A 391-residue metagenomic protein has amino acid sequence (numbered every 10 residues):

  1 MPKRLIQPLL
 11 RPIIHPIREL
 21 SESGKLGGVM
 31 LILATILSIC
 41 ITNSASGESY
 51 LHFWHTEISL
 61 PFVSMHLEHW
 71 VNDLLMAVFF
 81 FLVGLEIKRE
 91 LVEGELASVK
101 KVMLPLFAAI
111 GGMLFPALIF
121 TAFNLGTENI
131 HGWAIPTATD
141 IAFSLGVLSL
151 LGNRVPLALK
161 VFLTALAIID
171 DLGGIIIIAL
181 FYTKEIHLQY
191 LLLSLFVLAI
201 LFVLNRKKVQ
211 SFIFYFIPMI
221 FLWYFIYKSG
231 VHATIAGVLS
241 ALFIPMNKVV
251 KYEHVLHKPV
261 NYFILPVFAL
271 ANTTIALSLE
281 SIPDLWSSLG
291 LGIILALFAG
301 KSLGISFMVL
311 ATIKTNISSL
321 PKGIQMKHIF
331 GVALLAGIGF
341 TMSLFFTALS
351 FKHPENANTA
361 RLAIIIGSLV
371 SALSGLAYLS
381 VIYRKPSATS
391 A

Functional and structural regions predicted by a protein language model:
P2-S23, C40, I177, N205 (+6 more regions): Predominantly late transmembrane helices and immediately cytosolic-facing juxtamembrane segments
I14-R18, L82-A97, L145-P156, A199-Q210 (+3 more regions): C-terminal ends of transmembrane helices
M30-N43, F79-L85, F115-A117, V197-V203 (+4 more regions): Hydrophobic core segments of alpha-helical transmembrane domains in multi-pass membrane transport and ion-translocation
I41-F53, L82-A97, F115-A134: Transmembrane alpha-helix boundary signature
H69-F80, E128-A142, T183-F196, V231-V238 (+1 more regions): Structural signature of hydrophobic alpha-helical transmembrane segments
L91-L118, H187-A199, L277-L303, M326-F330 (+1 more regions): Entry/N-cap segments of selected transmembrane alpha helices and their immediately preceding amphipathic helices
P105-L145, G292-S350, L369-R384: Transmembrane alpha-helices that form the ion-translocation and gating core of multi-pass ion transport proteins
L148, G152-P245: Functional cores that coordinate and move charged inorganic groups
